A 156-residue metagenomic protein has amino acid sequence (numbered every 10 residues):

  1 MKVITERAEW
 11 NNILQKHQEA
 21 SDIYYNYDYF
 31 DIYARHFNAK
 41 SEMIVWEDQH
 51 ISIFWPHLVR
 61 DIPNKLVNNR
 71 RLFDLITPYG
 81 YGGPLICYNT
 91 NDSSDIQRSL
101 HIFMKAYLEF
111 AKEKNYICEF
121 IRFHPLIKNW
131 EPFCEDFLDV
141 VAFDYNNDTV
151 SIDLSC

Functional and structural regions predicted by a protein language model:
M1-C156: N-acyltransferase acceptor-side catalytic subdomain
